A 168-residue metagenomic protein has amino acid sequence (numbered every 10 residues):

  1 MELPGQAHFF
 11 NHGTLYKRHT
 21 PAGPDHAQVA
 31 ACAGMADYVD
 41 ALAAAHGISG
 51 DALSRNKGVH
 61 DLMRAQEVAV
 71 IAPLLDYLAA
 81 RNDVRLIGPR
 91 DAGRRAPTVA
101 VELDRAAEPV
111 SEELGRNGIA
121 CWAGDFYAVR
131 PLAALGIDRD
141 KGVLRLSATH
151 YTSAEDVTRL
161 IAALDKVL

Functional and structural regions predicted by a protein language model:
M1-L168: Pyridoxal 5′-phosphate
